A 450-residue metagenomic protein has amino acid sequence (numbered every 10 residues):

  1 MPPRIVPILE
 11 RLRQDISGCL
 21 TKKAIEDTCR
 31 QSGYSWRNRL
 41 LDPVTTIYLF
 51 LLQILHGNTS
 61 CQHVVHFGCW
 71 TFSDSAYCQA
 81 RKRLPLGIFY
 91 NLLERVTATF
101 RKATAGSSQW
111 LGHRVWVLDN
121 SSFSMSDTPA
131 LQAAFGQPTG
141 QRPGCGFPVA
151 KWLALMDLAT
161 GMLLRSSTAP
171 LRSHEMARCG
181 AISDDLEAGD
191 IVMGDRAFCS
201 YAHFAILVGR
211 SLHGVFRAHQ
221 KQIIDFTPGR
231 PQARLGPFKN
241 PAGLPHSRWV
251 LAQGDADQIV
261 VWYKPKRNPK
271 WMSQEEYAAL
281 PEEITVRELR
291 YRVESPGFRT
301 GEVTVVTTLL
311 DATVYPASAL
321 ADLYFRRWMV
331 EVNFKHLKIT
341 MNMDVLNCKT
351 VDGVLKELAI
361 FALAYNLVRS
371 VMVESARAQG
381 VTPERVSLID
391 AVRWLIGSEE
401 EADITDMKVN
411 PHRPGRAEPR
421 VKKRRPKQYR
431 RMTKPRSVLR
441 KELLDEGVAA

Functional and structural regions predicted by a protein language model:
M1-H63, F72, Q79-L84, N91-T99 (+4 more regions): Single, function-defining residue in the core of a domain
G68-W70: Short edge-strand/loop segments of extracellular domains
A98-G106: A short, well-structured juxtamembrane/interface segment
